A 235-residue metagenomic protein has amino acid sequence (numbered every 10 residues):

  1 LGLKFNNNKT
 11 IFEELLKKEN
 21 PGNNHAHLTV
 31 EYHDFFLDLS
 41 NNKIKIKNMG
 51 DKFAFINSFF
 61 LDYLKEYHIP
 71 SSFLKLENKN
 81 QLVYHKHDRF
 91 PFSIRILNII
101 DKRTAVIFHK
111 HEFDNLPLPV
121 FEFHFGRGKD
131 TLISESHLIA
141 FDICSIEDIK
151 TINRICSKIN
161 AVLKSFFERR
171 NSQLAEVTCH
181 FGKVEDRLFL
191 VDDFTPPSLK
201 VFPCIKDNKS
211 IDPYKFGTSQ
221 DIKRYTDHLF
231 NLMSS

Functional and structural regions predicted by a protein language model:
G2-F125, M233: Active-site loop/lid in soluble adenylation, ligation, and acyl-transfer enzymes
S72-N80, F167-V184: A short glycine-rich, hydrophobically flanked beta-strand micro-motif that places a catalytic Asp/Glu for divalent metal
I96, V177-F181, F216, Q220: A structural signal for short, well-ordered beta-strand segments
I107-T151: ATP-dependent carboxylate/phosphate-activation module, predominantly the ATP-grasp catalytic core and closely related
D114-K129, N160-Q173, F194-K200: Phosphate-binding core of ATP-grasp and ATP-grasp-like enzymes
I143-A175: A long amphipathic alpha-helix within ATP-dependent nucleotide-binding catalytic cores
T178-P203: A short beta-strand motif that forms the metal-chelation/ATP-contact edge of phosphoryl-transfer active sites
F194-S235: C-terminal helix-cap and adjacent tail motif
